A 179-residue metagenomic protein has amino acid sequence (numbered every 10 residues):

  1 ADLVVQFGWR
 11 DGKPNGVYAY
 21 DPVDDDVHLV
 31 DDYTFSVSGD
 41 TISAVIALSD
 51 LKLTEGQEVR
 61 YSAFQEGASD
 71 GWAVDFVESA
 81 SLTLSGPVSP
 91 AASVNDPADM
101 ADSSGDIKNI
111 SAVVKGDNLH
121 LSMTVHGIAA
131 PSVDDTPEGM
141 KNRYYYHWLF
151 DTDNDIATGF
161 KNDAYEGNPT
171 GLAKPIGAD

Functional and structural regions predicted by a protein language model:
A1-P14, E55, V59, Q65-V74 (+1 more regions): Surface-exposed, glycine/proline- and aromatic-rich loop segments on solvent-exposed faces across compartments
L3-W9, Y33-F35, A80-L82: Assembly/interface hotspot detector across virion components, adhesins/toxins, and nucleic-acid enzymes
P14-Y20, I42-A47, L119-M123: Generic recognition of long tandem-repeat/solenoid scaffolds
Y18-D32, D102-S103: Short beta-strand and strand-turn-strand segments in soluble, beta-rich domains
D21, S36-S38, D96, D151: Acidic/polar residues at beta-strand termini and the immediately following turn/coil
V30-F35, N109-S111: Beta-strand-rich interaction surfaces with strong enrichment in secreted/lumenal proteins
V37-S81: Ser/Thr/Pro-rich, low-complexity mucin-like regions that serve as glycosylated stalks/linkers or repetitive adhesive
E78-A91: Low-complexity, Pro/Thr/Ser/Gly/Ala-rich linker/spacer regions in secreted, extracellular modular proteins
